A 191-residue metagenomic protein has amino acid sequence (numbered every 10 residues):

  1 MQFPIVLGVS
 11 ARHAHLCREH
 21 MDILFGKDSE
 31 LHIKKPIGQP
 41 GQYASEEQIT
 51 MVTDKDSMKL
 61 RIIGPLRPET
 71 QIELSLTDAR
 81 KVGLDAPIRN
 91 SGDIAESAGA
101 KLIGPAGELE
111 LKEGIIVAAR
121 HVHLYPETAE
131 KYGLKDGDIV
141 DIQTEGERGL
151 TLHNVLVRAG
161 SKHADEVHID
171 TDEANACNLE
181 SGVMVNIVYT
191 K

Functional and structural regions predicted by a protein language model:
Q2-P4: Extreme N-terminal starter segment of soluble prokaryotic enzymes
V6-G8, H13-T53, L60-P105, E110-G137 (+2 more regions): Short beta-strand-centered segments at strand-helix junctions
G149-T151: Short coil-to-beta-strand transition motifs
N186: RNA-contacting regions in translation and RNA-metabolism proteins, encompassing KH/S1 modules where present
